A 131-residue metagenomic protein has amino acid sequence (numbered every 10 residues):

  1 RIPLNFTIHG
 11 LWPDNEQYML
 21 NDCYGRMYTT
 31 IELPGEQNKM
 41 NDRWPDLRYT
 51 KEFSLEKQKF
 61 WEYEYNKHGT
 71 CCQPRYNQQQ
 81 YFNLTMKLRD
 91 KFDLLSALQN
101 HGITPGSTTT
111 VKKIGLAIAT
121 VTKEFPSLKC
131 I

Functional and structural regions predicted by a protein language model:
R1-I131: Domain-level detector of nuclease and nuclease-like folds in predominantly extracellular/periplasmic contexts
